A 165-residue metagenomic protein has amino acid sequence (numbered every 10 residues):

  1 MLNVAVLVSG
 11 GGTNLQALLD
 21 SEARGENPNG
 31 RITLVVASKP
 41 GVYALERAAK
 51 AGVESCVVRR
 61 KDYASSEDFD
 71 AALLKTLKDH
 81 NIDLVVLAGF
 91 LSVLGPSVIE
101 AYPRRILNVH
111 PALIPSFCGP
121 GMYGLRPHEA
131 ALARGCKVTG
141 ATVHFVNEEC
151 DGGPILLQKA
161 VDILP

Functional and structural regions predicted by a protein language model:
M1-Y43: N-terminal Rossmann-like dinucleotide-binding module
G10, V35, A48, V85 (+1 more regions): A residue-level signal for conserved active-site and pocket-lining positions in enzyme catalytic cores
G12-L15, A44-L45, D70, G124 (+2 more regions): A general structural signal for well-ordered alpha-helical segments in protein cores
Q16-D20, E46, A71-K78: Amphipathic, non-transmembrane alpha-helical secondary structure
S21, L84, A88-P165: Donor/substrate-binding cores of folate-linked one-carbon enzymes
P28-D68: Short, surface-exposed acidic-centric catalytic microdomains
K61-I82: Glycine/small-residue-rich loop that forms an oxyanion/phosphate-binding "nest" at active or ligand-binding sites
